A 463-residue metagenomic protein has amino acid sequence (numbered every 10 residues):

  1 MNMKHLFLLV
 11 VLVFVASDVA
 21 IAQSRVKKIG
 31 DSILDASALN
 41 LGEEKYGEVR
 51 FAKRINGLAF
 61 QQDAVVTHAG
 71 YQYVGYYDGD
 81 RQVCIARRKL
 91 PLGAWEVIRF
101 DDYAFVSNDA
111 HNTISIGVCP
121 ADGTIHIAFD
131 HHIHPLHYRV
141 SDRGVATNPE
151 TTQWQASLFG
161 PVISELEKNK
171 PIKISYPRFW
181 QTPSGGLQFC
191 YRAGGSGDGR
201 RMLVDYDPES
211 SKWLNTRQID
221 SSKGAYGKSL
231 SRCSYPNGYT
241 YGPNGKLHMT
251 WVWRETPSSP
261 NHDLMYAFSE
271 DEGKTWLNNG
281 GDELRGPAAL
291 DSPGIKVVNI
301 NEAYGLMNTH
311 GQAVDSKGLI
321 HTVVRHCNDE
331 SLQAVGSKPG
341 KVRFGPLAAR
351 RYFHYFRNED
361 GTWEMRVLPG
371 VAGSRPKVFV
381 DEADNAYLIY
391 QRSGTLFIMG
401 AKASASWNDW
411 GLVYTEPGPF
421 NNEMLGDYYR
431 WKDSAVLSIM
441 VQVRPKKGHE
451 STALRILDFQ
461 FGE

Functional and structural regions predicted by a protein language model:
M1-M3: N-terminal secretory signal peptides that target proteins for export/translocation
L6-V15: Sec-dependent N-terminal signal peptides
D18-I21: Sec/Tat signal peptide C-region and signal peptidase I cleavage site
S24-E463: Extracellular, repeat-based ectodomains that mediate carbohydrate processing or recognition
